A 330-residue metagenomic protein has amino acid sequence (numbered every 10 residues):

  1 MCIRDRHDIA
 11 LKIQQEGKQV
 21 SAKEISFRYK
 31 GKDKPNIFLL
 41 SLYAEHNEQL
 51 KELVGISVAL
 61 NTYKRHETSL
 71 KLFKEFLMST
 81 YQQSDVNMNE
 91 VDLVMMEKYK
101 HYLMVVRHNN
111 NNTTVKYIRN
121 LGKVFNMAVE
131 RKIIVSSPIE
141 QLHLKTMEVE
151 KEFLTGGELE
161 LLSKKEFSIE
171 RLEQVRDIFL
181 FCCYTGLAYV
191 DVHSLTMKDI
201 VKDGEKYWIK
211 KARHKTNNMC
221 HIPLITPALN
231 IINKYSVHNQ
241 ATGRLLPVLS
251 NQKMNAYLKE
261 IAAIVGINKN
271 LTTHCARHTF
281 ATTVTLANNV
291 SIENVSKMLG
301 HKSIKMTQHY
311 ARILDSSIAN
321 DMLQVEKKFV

Functional and structural regions predicted by a protein language model:
N61, S69-S79, M96-E97, V105-E140 (+1 more regions): N-terminal DNA-binding recognition helix of tyrosine site-specific recombinases/integrases
N111, V115-Y117, I134-Y189, N288: Basic, Lys/Arg- and aromatic-enriched nucleic-acid-binding interface segment
E148, H214-N233, N239-E260: C-terminal catalytic core of Y-nucleophile DNA break-rejoin enzymes
V149-E152, E158, T185, S194-I231: Conserved tyrosine-mediated DNA breakage-rejoining catalytic core shared by Y-recombinases
F153, R213-N217, N251, L286 (+1 more regions): Catalytic-site neighborhood detector that most strongly recognizes the C-terminal catalytic loop/helix of tyrosine
K165, C220-P223, N230, E260 (+1 more regions): DNA/chromatin major-groove-contacting recognition/catalytic segments
I169, V237-R244, V248, A256-K297: Short, basic (Lys/Arg/His-rich) helix/loop patches that form interaction surfaces in the mid-to-C-terminal regions
L180, Y184-D191, R277-K302, H309: C-terminal catalytic core of tyrosine-transesterase DNA break-rejoin enzymes
